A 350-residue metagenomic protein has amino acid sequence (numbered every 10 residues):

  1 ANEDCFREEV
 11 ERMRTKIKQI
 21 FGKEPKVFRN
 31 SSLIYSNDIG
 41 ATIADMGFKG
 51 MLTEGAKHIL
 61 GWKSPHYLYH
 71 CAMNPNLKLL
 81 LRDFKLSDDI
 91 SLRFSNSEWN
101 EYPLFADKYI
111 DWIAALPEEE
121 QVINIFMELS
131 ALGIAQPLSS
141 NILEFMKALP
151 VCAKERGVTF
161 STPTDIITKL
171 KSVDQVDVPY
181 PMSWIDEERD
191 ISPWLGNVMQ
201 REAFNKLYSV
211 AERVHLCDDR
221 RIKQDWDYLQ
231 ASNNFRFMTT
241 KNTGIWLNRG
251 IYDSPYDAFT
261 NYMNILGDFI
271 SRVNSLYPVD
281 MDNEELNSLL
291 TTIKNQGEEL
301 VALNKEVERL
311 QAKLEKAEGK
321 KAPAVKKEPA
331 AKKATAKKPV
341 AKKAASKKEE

Functional and structural regions predicted by a protein language model:
A1-S32, P75-F94, L129: Metal-dependent polysaccharide deacetylase catalytic core of the NodB/CE4 family, i.e., the active-site-bearing domain
E3-E11, K23, A44-P65, Y69-L81: Acidic, His- and aromatic-enriched active-site or binding-groove loops in soluble protein domains that engage sugars
R7-R14, G40, I110-I113, M146-P150 (+1 more regions): Generic structural signal for well-ordered alpha-helices, preferentially at hydrophobic/aromatic core positions
R29-Y35, A56, T164-I167: Short, solvent-exposed turn/loop segments enriched in Gly/Ser/Thr/Pro and often Arg
S36-A44: Distinct, well-ordered alpha-helical segments
L60-Y102, Y109-F126: C-terminal active-site subregion of NodB/CE4 polysaccharide deacetylases
Y67, P75-L77, N96, A114-K313: Active-site and substrate-binding clefts of carbohydrate-active enzymes
A312-E350: Intrinsically disordered, polybasic Lys/Arg-rich low-complexity tracts
